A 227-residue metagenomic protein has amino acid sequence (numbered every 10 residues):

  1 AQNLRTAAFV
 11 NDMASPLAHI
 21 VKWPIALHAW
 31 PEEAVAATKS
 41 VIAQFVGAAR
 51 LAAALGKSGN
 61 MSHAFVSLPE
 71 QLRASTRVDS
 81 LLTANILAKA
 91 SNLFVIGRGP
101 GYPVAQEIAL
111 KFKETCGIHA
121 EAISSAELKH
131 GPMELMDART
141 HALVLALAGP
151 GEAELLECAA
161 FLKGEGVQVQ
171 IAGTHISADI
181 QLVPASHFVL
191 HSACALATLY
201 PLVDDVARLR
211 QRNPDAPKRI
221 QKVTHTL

Functional and structural regions predicted by a protein language model:
A1-A74, R98, M133-E134, R139-V189 (+2 more regions): Glycine-rich phosphate-binding loops that contact phosphosugars or nucleotide phosphates
R5-A7, A88-A138, V169-Q170, T174-I176 (+2 more regions): Anionic-ligand anchoring segments at beta-strand to alpha-helix junctions in alpha/beta enzyme folds, i.e., glycine
H19, A37, E114, S125 (+5 more regions): Generic structural "secondary-structure junction" signal
H19, A53-N85, Q211-L227: Internal, active-site/partner-interface "lid" segment
F45, V66, R77, L81 (+3 more regions): Alpha-helix initiation and capping sites
D79-S80, L128-K129, L155: Amphipathic coiled-coil/heptad-repeat helices and related helical stalk/stem segments that mediate oligomerization
I180-L227: Peripheral docking tails and interdomain loops at the edges of cofactor- or intermediate-handling domains
